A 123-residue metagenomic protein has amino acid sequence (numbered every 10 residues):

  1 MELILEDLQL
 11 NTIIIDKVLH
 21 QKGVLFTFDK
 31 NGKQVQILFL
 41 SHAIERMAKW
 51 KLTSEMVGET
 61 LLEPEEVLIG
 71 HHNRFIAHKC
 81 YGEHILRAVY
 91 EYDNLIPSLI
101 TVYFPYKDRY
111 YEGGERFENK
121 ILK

Functional and structural regions predicted by a protein language model:
M1-K123: Ribonuclease/tRNase effector modules and their secretory precursors
